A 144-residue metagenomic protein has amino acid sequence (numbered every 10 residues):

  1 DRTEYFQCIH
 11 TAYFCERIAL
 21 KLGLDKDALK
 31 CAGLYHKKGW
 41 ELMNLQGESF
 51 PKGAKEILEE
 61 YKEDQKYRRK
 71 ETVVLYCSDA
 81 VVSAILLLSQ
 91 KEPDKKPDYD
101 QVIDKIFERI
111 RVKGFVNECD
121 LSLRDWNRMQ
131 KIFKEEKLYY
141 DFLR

Functional and structural regions predicted by a protein language model:
D1-V112: Divalent metal-dependent catalytic cores for phosphoryl transfer on phosphate-bearing substrates
E92-R144: Long, hydrophobic alpha-helical segments that serve as membrane-spanning/inserting helices
